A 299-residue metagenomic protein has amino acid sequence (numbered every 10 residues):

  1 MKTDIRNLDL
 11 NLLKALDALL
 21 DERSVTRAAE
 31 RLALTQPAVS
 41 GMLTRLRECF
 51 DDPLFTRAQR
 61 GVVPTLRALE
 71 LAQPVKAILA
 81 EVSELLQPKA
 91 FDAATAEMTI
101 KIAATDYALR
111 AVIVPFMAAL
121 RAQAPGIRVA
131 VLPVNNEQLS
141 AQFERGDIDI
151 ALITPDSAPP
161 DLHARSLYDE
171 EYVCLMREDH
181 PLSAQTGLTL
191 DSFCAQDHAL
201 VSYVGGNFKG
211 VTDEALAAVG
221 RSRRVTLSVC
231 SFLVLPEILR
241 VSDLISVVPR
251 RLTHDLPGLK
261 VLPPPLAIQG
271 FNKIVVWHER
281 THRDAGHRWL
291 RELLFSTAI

Functional and structural regions predicted by a protein language model:
D17-L34: Short helix-boundary/capping micro-motifs
R47-L66: A short LG(V/I)-centered, amphipathic sequence patch enriched for acidic residue(s) preceding the LG motif
C49-F50, L71-A93: Alpha-helical linker/hinge and terminal dimerization helices associated with HTH transcriptional regulators
A94, L162-H198, H287-R288: Flexible hinge/capping segments at coil-to-helix
T95-P160, V229: Central regulatory/effector-binding core of bacterial HTH transcription factors
N135-S140, E144-I148, I153-T154, V204-L262: Hydrophobic hinge/microswitch elements
P160-S166, E170, L233-H282: Beta-alpha-beta core module
L182-A184, L190, Q196-V219, R283-H287 (+1 more regions): Secondary-structure junction motif
